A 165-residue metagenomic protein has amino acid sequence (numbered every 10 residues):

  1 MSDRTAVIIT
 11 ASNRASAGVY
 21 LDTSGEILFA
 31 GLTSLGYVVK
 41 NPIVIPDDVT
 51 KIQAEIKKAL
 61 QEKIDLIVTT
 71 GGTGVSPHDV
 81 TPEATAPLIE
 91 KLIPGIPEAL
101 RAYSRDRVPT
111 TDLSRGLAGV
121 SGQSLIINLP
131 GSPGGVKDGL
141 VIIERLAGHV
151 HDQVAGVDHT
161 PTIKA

Functional and structural regions predicted by a protein language model:
M1-A165: Non-catalytic beta/alpha edge segments that cap or flank active sites
